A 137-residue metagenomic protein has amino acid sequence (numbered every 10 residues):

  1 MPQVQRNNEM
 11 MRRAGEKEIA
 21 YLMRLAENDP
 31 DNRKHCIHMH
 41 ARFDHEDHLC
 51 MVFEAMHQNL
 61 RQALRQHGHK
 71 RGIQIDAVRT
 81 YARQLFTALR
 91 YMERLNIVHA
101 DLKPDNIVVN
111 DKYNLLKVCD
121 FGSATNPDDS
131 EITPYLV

Functional and structural regions predicted by a protein language model:
M1-P2: Conserved beta3 VAIK motif of the Hanks protein kinase fold
Q5, M56, G122: Anionic group-transfer/hydrolysis microenvironments
R6-P30: The N-lobe alphaC helix and its flanking beta3-alphaC-beta4 segment of protein kinase-like domains, centered on
E9, R24, D47, L60-R61 (+2 more regions): Conserved protein kinase catalytic core
D29-A41: Conserved HxN/HPN-centered segment at the entrance to the catalytic loop of eukaryotic protein kinase-like domains
K34, E46-C50, A55-Y113: Conserved alphaE helix
V108-V137: Activation segment/activation loop of eukaryotic-type protein kinase catalytic domains
